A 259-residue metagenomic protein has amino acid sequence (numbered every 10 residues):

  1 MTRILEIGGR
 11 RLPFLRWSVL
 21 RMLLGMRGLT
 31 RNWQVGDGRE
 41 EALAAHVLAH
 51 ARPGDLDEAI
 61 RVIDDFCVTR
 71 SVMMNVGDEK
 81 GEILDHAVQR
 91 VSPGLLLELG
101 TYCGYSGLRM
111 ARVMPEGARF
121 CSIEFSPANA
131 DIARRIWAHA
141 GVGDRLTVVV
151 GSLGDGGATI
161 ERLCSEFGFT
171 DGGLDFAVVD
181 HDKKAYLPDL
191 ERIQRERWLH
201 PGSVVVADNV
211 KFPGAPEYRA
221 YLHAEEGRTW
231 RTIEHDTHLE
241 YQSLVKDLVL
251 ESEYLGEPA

Functional and structural regions predicted by a protein language model:
M1-L56: N-terminal auxiliary segments of SAM/dcSAM-dependent transferases
I4, K183-A259: C-terminal substrate-binding/active-site "lid" region of AdoMet-derived donor-dependent transferases
V35-D37, R52-D55, T69-I83: Conserved SAM-binding loop and adjacent beta-strand
E58-T69: Conserved class I S-adenosyl-L-methionine
V72-A158: SAM cofactor-binding core of SAM-dependent methyltransferases, primarily the Rossmann-like beta-alpha-beta module
M110, A133, W137, I160 (+3 more regions): Hydrophobic packing residues within well-ordered alpha-helices of enzyme cores
E116, H139-D144, F169, R197-L199 (+1 more regions): Short helix-capping segments at alpha-helix termini
L146-P213: Active-site segment flanking the S-adenosylmethionine/decSAM binding pocket in AdoMet-dependent transferases
